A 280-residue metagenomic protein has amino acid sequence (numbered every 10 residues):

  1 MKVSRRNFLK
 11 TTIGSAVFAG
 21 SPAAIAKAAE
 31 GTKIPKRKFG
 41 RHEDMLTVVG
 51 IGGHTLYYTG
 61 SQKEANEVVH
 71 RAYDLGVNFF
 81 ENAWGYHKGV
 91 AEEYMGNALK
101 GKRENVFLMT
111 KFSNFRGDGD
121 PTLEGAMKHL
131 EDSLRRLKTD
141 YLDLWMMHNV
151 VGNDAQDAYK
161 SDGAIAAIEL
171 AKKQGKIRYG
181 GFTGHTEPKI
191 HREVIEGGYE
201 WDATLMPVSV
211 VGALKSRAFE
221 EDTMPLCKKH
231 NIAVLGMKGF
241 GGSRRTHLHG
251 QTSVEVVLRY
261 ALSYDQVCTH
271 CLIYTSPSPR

Functional and structural regions predicted by a protein language model:
M1-A16: N-terminal secretory signal peptides and thylakoid transit peptides that target proteins across membranes
A23-V49, K63: C-terminal segment of N-terminal export signals and the immediately downstream linker at the start of the mature
F39, I51, F80, M95 (+6 more regions): Conserved, mostly hydrophobic/aromatic
G40-E43, G96-R103, L134-K138, I195-G198 (+1 more regions): Acidic (Asp/Glu)-rich catalytic clusters
G60-A72, T122-R135, E187-V194, V254-L258: Short, acidic/polar
A91-K100, E124-S133, A155-A164, T186-Y199 (+1 more regions): Distinct, well-ordered alpha-helical segments
E196-T204, K229-A233, D265-V267: Glycine-enriched alpha-helix->loop->beta-strand junction motifs that scaffold or abut catalytic
Y274-P279: Conserved small/polar residues in nucleotide/adenosyl-binding loops
